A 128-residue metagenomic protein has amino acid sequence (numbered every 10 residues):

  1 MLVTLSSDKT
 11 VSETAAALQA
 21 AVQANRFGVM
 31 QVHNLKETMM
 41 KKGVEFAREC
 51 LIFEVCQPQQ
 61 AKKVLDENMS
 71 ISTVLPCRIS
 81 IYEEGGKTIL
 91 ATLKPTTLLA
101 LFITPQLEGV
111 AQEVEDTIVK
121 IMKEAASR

Functional and structural regions predicted by a protein language model:
M1-V29, K123: Terminal, regulation- and interaction-focused segments at domain boundaries
D8-T10, C56, Y82, L93: Solvent-exposed residues in well-ordered beta-strands and their adjoining turns, especially edge/terminal strands
T14, L18, Q31, L35 (+3 more regions): Amphipathic alpha-helical interface surfaces
N34-I81: Compact, glycine-rich, soluble single-domain proteins
T73-G85, M122-R128: Short secondary-structure transition/capping segments
R78-T104: Beta-strand/loop substructures that line and gate deep hydrophobic ligand-binding cavities in soluble
L101-R128: Well-ordered alpha/beta subsegment
